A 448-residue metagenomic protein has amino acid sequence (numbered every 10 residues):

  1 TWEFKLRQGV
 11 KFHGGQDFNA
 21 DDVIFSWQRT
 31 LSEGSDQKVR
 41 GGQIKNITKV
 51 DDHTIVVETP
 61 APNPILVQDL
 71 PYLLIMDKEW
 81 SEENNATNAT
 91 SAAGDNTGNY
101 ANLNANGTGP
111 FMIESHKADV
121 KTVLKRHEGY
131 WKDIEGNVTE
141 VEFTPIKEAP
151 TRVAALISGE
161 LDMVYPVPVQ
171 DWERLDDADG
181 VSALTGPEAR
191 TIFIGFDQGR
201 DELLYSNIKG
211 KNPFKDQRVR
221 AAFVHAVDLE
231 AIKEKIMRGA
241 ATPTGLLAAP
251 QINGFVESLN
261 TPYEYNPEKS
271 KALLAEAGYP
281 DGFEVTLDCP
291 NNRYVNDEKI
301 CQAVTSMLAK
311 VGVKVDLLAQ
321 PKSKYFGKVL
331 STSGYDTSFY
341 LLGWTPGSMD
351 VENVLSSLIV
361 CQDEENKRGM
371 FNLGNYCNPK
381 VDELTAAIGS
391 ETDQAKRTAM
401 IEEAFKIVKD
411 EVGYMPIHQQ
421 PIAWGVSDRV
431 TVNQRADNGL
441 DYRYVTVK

Functional and structural regions predicted by a protein language model:
T1, Y72-T108, Y130-N137, L175-Q217 (+6 more regions): Short, solvent-exposed loop/beta-turn-alpha elements that line the ligand-binding surface or hinge of extracytoplasmic
T1-D36, V50, V56-E58, R152-A155 (+2 more regions): Aromatic- and charge-enriched surface segment that lines or borders ligand/interaction sites
K5, V39-T90: Surface-exposed binding/hinge segments that line and control ligand-binding clefts or catalytic entry sites
R7, N99, E128-R174, Q217 (+1 more regions): Ligand-site clamp/hinge motif
G15, D162-M163, D179-A183, L287 (+4 more regions): Periplasmic binding protein-like
P64-L70, G107, E234, A277-N292 (+2 more regions): Bilobed periplasmic-binding protein-like "clamshell/Venus-flytrap" ligand-binding domains
F111, H225, T242-E276, R293-E298: Structural transition elements
D171, I208-I252, N296-K299, V408-G413: Periplasmic-binding protein-like
